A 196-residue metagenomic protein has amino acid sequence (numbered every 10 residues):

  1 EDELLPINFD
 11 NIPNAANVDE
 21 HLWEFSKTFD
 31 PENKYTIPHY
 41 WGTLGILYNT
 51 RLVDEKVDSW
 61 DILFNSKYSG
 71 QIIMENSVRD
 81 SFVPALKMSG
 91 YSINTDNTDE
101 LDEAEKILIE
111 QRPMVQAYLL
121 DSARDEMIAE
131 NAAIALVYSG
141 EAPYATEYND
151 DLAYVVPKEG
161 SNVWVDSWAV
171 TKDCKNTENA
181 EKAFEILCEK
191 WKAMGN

Functional and structural regions predicted by a protein language model:
E1-N131: Extracytoplasmic ligand-binding site segments that recognize negatively charged/polar headgroups
G45-L52, L86-M88, W164-T177, G195-N196: A bilobed periplasmic-binding-protein/Venus flytrap-type ligand-binding module shared by bacterial periplasmic
S59, E103, I107, Y138 (+1 more regions): Short amphipathic alpha-helical coupling segments at ligand-binding clamshell hinges and other catalytic/signaling
W60, A123-E126, A142, A180 (+1 more regions): Short, hydrophobic alpha-helical packing/hinge segments within bilobed ligand-binding/sensory domains
I73-M74, E189-N196: Bilobed periplasmic-binding protein-like "clamshell/Venus-flytrap" ligand-binding domains
L101-E110, Y148-K172: Periplasmic-binding protein-like
R124, I128, T146, T171 (+1 more regions): Generic hydrophobic alpha-helical scaffold/packing signal
I128, I134-D151: A ligand-binding cleft/hinge motif common to bilobed small-molecule-binding domains
